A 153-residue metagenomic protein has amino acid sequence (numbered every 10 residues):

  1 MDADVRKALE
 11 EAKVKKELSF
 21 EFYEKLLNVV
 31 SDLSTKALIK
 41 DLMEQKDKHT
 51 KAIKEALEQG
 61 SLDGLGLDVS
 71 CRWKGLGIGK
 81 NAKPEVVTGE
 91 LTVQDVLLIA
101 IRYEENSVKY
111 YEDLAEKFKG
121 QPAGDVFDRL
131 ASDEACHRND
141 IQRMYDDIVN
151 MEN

Functional and structural regions predicted by a protein language model:
M1-N153: Non-heme di-metal
